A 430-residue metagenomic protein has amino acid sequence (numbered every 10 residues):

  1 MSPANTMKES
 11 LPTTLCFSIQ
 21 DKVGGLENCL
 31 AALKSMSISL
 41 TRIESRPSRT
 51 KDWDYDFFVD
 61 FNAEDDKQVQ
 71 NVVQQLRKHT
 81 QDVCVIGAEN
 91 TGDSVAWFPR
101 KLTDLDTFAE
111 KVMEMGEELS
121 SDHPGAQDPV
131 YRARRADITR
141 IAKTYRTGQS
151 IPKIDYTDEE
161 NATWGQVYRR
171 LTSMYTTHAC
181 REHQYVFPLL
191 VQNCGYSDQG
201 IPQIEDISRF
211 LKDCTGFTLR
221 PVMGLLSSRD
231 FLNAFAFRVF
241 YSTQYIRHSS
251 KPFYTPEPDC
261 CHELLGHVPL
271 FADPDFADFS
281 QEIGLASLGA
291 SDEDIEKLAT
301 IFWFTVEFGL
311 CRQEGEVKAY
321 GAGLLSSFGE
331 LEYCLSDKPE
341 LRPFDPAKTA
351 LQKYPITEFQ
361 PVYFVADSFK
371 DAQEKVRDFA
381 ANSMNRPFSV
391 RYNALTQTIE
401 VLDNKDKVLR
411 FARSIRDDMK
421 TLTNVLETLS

Functional and structural regions predicted by a protein language model:
M1-E118: A conserved regulatory-domain signal marking ACT and ACT-like small-molecule sensing domains and adjacent regulatory
D21, G25, Q68, Q203 (+2 more regions): Short amphipathic alpha-helical segments
L30, V73, S208-R209, H262 (+1 more regions): Short glycine-/small-residue-rich flexible loop motifs, especially phosphate/cofactor-binding loops
S35, K78, D213-C214, E307: Residues at alpha-helix termini
I38, Q81, T215-F217, L310: Short aromatic/hydrophobic-glycine micro-motifs
T91-F271, P361, A366-S430: The feature captures two recurrent sequence modes
S250, Y254-E374: A contiguous, surface-oriented mixed alpha/beta subdomain in the mid-to-C-terminal portion of proteins that forms
